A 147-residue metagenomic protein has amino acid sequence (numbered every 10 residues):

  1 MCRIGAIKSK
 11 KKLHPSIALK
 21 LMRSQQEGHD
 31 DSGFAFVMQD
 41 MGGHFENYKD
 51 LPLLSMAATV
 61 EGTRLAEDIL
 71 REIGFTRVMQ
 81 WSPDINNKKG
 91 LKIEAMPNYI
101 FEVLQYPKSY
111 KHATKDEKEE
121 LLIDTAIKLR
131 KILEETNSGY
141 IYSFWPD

Functional and structural regions predicted by a protein language model:
M1-D147: N-terminal segments that mediate ammonia production and transfer in glutamine-dependent amidotransferase systems
